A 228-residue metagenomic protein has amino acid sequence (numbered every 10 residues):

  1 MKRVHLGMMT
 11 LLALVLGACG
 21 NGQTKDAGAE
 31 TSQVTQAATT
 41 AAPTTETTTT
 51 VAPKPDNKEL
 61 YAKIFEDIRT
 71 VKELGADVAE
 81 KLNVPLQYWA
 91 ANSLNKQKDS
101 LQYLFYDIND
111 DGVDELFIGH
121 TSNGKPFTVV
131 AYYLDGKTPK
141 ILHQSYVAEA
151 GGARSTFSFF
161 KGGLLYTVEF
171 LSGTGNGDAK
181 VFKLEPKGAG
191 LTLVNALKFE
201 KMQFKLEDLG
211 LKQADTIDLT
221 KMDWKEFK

Functional and structural regions predicted by a protein language model:
M1-M8: Bacterial N-terminal signal peptides that target proteins for export
V15-A18: C-terminal motif of bacterial Sec signal peptides marking the signal peptidase cleavage site
G20-E73, F160-K228: Acidic, small-residue rich beta-repeat scaffolds with periodic aromatic anchors
V51-Q97, T138-A150: Blade-edge motifs of beta-propeller repeat domains
P85-L101, A148-S155, M202, T216-L219 (+1 more regions): Repeat-based blade/solenoid architectures
D99-I108, A153-L164: Beta-propeller blade termini
D110-H120, K161-T167: Acidic/hydrophobic-patterned starts of short beta strands in beta-sheet-rich repeat architectures
F127-L142, V181-K187: Beta-propeller blade repeat segments, especially FG-GAP/WD-type strand-to-loop junctions in 6- to 7-bladed propeller
